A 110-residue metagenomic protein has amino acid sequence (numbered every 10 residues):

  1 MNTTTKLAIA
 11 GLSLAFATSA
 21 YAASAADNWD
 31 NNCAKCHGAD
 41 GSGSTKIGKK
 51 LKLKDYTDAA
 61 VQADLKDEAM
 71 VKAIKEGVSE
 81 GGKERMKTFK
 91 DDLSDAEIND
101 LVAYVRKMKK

Functional and structural regions predicted by a protein language model:
M1-I9: Bacterial N-terminal signal peptides that target proteins for export
L7, F16-S24: Sec/Tat signal peptide C-region and signal peptidase I cleavage site
Y21-A34, L65, A69, D95: Sequence context surrounding c-type heme c attachment/ligation sites in exported
S24-N31, G81-K83, M108-K110: Short sequence/structural segments immediately N-terminal
N31-A39, L101: The canonical Cys-X-X-Cys-His
S42-G43: Short, non-ligating residues that shape and space the ligands of small metal-coordination modules and catalytic
I47-D55, A59, A73-M108: Axial heme c-ligation environment in periplasmic c-type cytochrome domains
